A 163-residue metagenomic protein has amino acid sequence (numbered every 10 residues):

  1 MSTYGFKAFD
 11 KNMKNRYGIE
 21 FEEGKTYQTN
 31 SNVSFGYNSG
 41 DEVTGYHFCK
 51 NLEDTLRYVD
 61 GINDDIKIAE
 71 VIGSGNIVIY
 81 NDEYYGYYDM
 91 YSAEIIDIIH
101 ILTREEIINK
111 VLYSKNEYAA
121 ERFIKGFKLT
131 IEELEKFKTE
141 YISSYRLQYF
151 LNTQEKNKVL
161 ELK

Functional and structural regions predicted by a protein language model:
M1-K163: Short, glycine-biased loop/turn motifs at secondary-structure junctions and in low-complexity Ser/Thr/Pro-rich termini
